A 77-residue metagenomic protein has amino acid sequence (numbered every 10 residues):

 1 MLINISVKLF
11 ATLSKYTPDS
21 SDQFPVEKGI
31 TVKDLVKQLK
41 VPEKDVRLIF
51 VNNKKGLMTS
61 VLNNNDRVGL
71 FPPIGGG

Functional and structural regions predicted by a protein language model:
M1-G76: Ubiquitin-like/PB1-type beta-grasp interaction modules and other compact soluble beta-rich domains
